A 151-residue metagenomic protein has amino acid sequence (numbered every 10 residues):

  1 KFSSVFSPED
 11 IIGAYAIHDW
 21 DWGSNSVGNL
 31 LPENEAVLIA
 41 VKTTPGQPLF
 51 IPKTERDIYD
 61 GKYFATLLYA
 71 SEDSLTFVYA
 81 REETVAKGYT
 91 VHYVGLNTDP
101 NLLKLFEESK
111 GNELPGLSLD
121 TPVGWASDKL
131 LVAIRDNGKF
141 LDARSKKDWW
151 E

Functional and structural regions predicted by a protein language model:
K1-E151: Contiguous, well-folded functional domains in the mature portion of proteins
